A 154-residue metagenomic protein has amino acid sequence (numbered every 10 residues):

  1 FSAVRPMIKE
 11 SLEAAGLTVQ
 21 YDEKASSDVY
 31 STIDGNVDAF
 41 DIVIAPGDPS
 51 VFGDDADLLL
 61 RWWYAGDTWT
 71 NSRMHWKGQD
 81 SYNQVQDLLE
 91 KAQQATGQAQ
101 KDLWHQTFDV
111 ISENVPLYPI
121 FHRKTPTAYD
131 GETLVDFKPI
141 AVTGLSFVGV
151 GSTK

Functional and structural regions predicted by a protein language model:
F1-E10, P119: Bilobed "Venus flytrap"/periplasmic-binding protein-like clamshell domains and structurally analogous long
S2-P6, K24, H75-N83, A95-D102: Soluble non-cytosolic domains of exported or imported proteins
P6, E10, D38, I42-P46 (+3 more regions): Feature representing long, continuous alpha-helical segments
K9-Q20, V150: C-terminal amphipathic alpha-helical "assembly" element that mediates oligomerization/partner interfaces or acts as
L12, I33, A92, Q100 (+1 more regions): Hydrophobic, well-ordered secondary-structure elements that form the walls of internal hydrophobic environments
A15-T68, L103: Periplasmic binding protein-like
T32-A39, L60-E90, F121-K154: Short, solvent-exposed loop/beta-turn-alpha elements that line the ligand-binding surface or hinge of extracytoplasmic
D41-P46, A95-D130: Bilobed periplasmic-binding protein-like "clamshell/Venus-flytrap" ligand-binding domains
